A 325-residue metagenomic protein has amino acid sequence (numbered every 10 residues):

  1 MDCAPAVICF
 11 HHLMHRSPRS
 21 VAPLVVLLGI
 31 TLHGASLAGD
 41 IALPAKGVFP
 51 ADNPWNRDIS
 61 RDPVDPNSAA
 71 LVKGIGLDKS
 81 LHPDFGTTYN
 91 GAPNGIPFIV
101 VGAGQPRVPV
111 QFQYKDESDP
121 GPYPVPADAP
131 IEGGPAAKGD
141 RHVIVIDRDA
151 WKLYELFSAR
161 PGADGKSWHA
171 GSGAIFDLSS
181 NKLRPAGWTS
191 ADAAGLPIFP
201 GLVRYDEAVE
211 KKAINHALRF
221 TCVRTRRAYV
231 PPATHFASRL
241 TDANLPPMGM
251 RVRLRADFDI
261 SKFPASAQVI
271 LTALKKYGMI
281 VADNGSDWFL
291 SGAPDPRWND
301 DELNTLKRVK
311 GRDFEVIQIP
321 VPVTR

Functional and structural regions predicted by a protein language model:
P5, R19-A22, A38: Serine/proline-rich low-complexity intrinsically disordered segments, especially terminal tails, linkers
H12-L24: Bacterial N-terminal signal peptides that target proteins for export
M14, G34-G39: Basic/polar N-terminal segments that are highly enriched at the extreme N-terminus, encompassing both cleavable
P23-H33: Bacterial N-terminal signal peptides
L37-R325: Short, surface-exposed polybasic-aromatic patches that bind anionic ligands, especially phosphate groups
